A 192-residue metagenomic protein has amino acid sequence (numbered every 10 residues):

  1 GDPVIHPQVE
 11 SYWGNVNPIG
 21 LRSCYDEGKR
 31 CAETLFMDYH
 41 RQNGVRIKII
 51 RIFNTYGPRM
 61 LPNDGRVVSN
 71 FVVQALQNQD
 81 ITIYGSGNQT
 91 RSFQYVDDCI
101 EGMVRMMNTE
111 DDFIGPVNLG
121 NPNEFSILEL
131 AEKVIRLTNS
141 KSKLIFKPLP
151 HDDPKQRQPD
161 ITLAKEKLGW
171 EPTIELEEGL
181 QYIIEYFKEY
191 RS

Functional and structural regions predicted by a protein language model:
G1-D2, I127: Switch/connector loops and helix/strand junctions flanking conserved nucleotide-binding motifs in nucleotide-processing
D2-I49, M60-D64: Catalytic helix-loop patch of NAD(P)-dependent Rossmann-fold dehydrogenases
V9, N54, V73-S192: C-terminal substrate-binding subdomain of Rossmann-fold SDR/epimerase-dehydratase oxidoreductases
G57: Flexible loop/cap residues within protein kinase catalytic domains
